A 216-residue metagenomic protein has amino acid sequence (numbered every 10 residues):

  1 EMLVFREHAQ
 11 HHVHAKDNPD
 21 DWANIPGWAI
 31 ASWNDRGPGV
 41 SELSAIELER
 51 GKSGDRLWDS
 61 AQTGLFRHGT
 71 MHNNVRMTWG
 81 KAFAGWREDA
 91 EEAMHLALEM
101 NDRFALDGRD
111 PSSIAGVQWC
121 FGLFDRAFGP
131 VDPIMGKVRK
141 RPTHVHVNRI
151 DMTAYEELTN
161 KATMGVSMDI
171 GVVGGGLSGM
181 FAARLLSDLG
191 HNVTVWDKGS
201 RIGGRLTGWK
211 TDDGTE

Functional and structural regions predicted by a protein language model:
E1, K16, N73, K81-A82 (+4 more regions): Catalytic cores of glycan-processing enzymes that make or break glycosidic bonds
E1-M71, G136: Gly/Thr-rich phosphate-binding loop signature of adenosyl cofactor/nucleotide-binding cores
L3-Q10, F66-A115: Structured ligand/cofactor/substrate-binding pocket environments in proteins
W22-P38, L43-L48, A93-E157: C-terminal, helix-dominated tail/subdomain
T163-M168: A short, basic/flexible loop-to-alpha-helix module at the beginning of a structural domain
G171-V173, S187-D212: Glycine-rich FAD pyrophosphate-binding loop
G174-S178: Glycine-rich Rossmann-fold phosphate-binding loop(s) that bind the pyrophosphate of adenine dinucleotide cofactors
